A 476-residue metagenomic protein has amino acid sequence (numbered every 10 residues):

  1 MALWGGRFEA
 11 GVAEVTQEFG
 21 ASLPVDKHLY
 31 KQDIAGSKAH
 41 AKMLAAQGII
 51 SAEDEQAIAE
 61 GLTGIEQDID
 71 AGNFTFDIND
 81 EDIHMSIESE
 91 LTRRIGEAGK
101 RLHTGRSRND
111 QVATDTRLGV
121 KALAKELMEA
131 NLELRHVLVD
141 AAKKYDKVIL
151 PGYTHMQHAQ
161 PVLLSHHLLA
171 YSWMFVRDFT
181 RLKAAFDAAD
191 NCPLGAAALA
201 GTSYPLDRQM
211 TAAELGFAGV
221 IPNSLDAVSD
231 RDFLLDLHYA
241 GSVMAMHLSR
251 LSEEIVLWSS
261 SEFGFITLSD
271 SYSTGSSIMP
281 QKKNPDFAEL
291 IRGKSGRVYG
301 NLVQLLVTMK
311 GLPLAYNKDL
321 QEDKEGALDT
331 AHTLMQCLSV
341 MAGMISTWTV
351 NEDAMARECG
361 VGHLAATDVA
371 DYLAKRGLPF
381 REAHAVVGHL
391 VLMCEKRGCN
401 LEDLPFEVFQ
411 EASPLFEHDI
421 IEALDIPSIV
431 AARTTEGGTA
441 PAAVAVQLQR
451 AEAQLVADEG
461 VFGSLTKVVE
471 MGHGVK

Functional and structural regions predicted by a protein language model:
M1-G201, L206-A213, T274-G275, D286 (+4 more regions): A helix-coil-helix interface module used to build multimeric assemblies and to scaffold catalytic/cofactor sites
M1-G36, E97-A98, M279-K476: Glycine-rich cofactor/substrate-binding loops
S37, H84, E88, L234-L237 (+2 more regions): Short runs of predominantly hydrophobic/aromatic residues within well-ordered alpha helices that form helix-helix
H40, G61-D68, E90, R94 (+16 more regions): Generic, well-ordered alpha-helical scaffold segments in large soluble proteins
I50, F74, F263-G264, P379 (+1 more regions): Conserved hydrophobic residue
T116, V120-A124, M128-E129, K143 (+3 more regions): Charged, flexible cofactor/metal-binding loops and thiol motifs
